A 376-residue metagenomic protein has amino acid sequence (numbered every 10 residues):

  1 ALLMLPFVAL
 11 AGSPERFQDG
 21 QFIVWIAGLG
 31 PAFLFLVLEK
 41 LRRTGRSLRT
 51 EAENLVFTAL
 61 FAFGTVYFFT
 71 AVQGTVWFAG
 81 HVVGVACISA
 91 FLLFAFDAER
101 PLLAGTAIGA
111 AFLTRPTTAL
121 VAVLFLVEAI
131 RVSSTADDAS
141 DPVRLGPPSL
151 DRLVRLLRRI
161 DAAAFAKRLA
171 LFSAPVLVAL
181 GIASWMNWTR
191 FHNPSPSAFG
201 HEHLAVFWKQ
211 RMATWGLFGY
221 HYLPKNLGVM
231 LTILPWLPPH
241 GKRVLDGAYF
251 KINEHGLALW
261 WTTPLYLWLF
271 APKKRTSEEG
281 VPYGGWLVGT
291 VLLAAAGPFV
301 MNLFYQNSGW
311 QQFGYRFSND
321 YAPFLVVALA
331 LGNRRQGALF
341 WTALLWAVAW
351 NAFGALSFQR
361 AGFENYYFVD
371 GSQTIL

Functional and structural regions predicted by a protein language model:
A1-L376: Membrane-proximal envelope and lipid/glycan-remodeling enzymes
